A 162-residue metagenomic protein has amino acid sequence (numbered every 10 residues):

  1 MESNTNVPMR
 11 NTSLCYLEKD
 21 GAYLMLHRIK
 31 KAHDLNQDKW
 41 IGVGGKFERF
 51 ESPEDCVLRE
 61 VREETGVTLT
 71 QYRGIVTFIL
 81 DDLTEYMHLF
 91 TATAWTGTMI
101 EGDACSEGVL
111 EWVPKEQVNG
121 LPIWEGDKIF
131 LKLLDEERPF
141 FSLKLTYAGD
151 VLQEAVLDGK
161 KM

Functional and structural regions predicted by a protein language model:
E2-M25, K46: Conserved N-terminal beta-strand and adjoining loop/helix that marks the start of the Nudix/MutT-like hydrolase domain
S3, G74-L80: Short, solvent-exposed loop/turn elements at beta->coil junctions and helix N-caps that rim active or binding pockets
G21-A22, K31-A32, E48, A92-T98 (+1 more regions): Short, charged/polar surface micro-motifs in flexible loops or helix N-caps
Y23-R59, E63, T77, A155-M162: Conserved Nudix-box catalytic region and its N-terminal flanking loop in Nudix hydrolases and closely related
G66-I75: A short coil-to-beta-strand element that immediately follows conserved catalytic motifs
F78-I100, E111-W112, D127-K128, K132-P139: Active-site-adjacent beta-strand/loop module that shapes the phosphate/pyrophosphate-binding cleft
I100-L133, V151-K161: NUDIX/MutT-family hydrolases
L134-E154: Short, active-site-adjacent segments that bind or coordinate small-molecule cofactors and metal centers
